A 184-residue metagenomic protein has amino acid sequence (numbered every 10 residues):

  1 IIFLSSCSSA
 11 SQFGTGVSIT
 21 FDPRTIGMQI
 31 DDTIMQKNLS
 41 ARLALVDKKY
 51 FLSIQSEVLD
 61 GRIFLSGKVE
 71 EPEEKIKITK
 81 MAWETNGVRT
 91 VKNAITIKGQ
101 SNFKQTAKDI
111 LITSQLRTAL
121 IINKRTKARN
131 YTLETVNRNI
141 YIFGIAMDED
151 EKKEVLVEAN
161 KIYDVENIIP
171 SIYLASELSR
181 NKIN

Functional and structural regions predicted by a protein language model:
I1-I2, S6-N184: N-terminal targeting leaders
